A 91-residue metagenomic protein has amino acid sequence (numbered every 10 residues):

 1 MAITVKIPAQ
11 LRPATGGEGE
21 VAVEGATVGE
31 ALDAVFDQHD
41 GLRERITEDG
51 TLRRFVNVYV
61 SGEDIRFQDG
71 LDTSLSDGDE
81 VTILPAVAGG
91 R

Functional and structural regions predicted by a protein language model:
M1-R91: Ubiquitin-like/PB1-type beta-grasp interaction modules and other compact soluble beta-rich domains
